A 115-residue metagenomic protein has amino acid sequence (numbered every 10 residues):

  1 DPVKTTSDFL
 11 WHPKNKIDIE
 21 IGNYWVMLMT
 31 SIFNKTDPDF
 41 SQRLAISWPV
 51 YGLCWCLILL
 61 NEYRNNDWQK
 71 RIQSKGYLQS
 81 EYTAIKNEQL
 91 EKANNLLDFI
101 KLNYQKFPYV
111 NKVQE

Functional and structural regions predicted by a protein language model:
D1-P38, P49-Q69: Active-site activation/catalytic loop segments of kinase-like enzymes and analogous catalytic loops in related
I46: ATP-dependent phospho-/nucleotidyl transfer catalytic cores
L57-E115: ATP/Mg2+ or Mg2+-diphosphate-binding catalytic cores that bind nucleotide phosphates or diphosphates via glycine-rich
